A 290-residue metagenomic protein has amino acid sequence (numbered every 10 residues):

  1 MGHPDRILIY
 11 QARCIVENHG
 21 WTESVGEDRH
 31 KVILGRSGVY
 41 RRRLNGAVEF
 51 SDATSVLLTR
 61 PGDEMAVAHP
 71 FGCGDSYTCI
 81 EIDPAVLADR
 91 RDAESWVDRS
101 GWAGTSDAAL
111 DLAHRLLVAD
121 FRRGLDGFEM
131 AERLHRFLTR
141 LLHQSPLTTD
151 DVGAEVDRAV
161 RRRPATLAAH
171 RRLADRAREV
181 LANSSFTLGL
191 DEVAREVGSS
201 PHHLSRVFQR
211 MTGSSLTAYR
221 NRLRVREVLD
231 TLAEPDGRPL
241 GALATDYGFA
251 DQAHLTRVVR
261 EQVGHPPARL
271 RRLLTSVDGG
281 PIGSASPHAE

Functional and structural regions predicted by a protein language model:
M1-R99: N-terminal regulatory/effector-sensing and dimerization cores that precede helix-turn-helix DNA-binding domains
V16-E17, G153-A165, R206-T212: Short, Lys/Arg-enriched N-terminal segment that forms or immediately precedes the first helix of a structured domain
A93-D157: Amphipathic alpha-helical segments enriched in hydrophobic/aromatic residues interleaved with Lys/Arg
L117-D126, R140-T149, R176-G189, F208 (+4 more regions): Basic, amphipathic alpha-helical hairpins
R123-L134, V156-L167, F186, G237-A242: Hydrophobic alpha-helical connector segments
H170-R178, N221-L229: Short, leucine-enriched amphipathic alpha-helices that occur as contiguous helical runs
T187-R226, A244-L273: Basic/polar phosphate-binding segments, predominantly the helix-turn-helix DNA-binding elements of transcriptional
D230-E234, R238, H254-E290: …primarily DNA-binding HTH/wHTH and HhH modules…
